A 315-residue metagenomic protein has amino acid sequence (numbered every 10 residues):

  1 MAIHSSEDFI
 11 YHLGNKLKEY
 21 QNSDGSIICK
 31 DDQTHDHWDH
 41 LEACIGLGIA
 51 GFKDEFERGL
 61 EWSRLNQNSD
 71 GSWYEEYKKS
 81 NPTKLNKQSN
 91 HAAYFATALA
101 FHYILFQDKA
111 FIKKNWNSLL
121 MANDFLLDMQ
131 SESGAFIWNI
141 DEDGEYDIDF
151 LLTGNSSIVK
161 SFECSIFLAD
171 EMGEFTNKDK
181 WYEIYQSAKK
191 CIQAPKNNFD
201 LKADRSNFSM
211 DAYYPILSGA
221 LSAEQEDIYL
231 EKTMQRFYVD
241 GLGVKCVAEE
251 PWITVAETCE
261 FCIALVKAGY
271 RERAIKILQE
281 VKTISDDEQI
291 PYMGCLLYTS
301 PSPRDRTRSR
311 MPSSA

Functional and structural regions predicted by a protein language model:
M1-I3, L41-E55, Y94-F111, S157-E174 (+2 more regions): Well-ordered alpha-helical scaffold segments within catalytic/enzyme domains
M1-W38, I49-W73, L126-S133, E183 (+1 more regions): Low-complexity, Ser/Thr/Pro/Gly-enriched N-terminal "stalk/linker" regions
H4, H12, K114-I140, E145-K160 (+1 more regions): Extended ligand-binding clefts on enzyme/binding-domain cores
D31-D32, E75-P82, W138-E145, C246 (+1 more regions): Short linear capping/connector segments at secondary-structure termini
T34, T83-N86, N90, E145-D149 (+1 more regions): Alpha-helix capping and helix-loop boundary segments enriched in small/acidic/polar residues
G51-N123, L127-Q130, L278-L297: Helix-terminus loop motifs that line ligand-binding clefts
T258, C262-Y292: C-terminal hydrophobic structural anchor segments that stabilize assembly/packing rather than catalytic chemistry
Y298-T307, A315: Conserved small/polar residues in nucleotide/adenosyl-binding loops
